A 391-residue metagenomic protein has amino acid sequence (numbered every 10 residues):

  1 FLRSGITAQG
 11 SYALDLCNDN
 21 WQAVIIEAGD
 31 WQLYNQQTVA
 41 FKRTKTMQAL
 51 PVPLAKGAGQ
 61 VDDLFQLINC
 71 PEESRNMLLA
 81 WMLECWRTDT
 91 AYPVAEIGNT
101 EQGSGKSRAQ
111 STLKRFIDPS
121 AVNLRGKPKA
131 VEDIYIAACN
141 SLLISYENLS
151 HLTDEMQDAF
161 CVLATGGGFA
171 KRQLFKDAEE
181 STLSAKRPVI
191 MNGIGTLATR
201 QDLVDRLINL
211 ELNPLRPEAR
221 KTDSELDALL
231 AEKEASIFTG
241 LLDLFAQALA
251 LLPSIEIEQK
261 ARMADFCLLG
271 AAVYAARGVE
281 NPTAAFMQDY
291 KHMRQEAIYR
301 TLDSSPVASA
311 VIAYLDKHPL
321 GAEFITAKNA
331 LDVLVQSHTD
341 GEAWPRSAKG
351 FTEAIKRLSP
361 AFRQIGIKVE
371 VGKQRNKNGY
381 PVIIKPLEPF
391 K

Functional and structural regions predicted by a protein language model:
F1-K45, W86: Intein modules and their embedded homing endonuclease domains
G29-N140, G270: P-loop NTPase catalytic core of nucleic-acid-dependent motor ATPases
D118, Q157-S181: Conserved catalytic/switch belt of AAA+ P-loop NTPases
I134-A137, Q173-M191: AAA+/SF3 P-loop NTPase mechanochemical coupling elements
N140-L142, G167, A185-P188, D202-L207: Short glycine-/polar-rich loops that comprise or flank the Walker A/P-loop and associated switch/sensor motifs
L143-A164, T196-D205: Conserved AAA+/SF3 P-loop NTPase catalytic/coupling segment centered on the Walker-B
L152, A250-K391: DNA transaction DNA-binding modules
T199-P217: A short helix-turn-beta junction within AAA+ P-loop NTPase domains corresponding to the substrate/partner-engaging
